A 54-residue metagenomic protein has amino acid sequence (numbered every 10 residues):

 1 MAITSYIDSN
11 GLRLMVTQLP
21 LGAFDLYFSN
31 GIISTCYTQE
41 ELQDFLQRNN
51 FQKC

Functional and structural regions predicted by a protein language model:
M1-A2, M15, I33: A detector of low-complexity, intrinsically disordered, Ser/Thr/Gly/Pro/Ala-rich segments
M1-S9, D44, F51-Q52: Negatively charged, low-complexity tracts enriched in Asp/Glu with abundant Ser/Thr
S5, Q18, C36-Q39: N-terminal compositionally biased, intrinsically disordered segments and leader/signal-like regions
D8-S29: Short aromatic-glycine-(Arg/Gly/Cys) micro-motifs in beta-strand/loop hairpins
A23-S29, S34-K53: A short, charged, amphipathic alpha-helix used as a generic interaction element across diverse proteins
